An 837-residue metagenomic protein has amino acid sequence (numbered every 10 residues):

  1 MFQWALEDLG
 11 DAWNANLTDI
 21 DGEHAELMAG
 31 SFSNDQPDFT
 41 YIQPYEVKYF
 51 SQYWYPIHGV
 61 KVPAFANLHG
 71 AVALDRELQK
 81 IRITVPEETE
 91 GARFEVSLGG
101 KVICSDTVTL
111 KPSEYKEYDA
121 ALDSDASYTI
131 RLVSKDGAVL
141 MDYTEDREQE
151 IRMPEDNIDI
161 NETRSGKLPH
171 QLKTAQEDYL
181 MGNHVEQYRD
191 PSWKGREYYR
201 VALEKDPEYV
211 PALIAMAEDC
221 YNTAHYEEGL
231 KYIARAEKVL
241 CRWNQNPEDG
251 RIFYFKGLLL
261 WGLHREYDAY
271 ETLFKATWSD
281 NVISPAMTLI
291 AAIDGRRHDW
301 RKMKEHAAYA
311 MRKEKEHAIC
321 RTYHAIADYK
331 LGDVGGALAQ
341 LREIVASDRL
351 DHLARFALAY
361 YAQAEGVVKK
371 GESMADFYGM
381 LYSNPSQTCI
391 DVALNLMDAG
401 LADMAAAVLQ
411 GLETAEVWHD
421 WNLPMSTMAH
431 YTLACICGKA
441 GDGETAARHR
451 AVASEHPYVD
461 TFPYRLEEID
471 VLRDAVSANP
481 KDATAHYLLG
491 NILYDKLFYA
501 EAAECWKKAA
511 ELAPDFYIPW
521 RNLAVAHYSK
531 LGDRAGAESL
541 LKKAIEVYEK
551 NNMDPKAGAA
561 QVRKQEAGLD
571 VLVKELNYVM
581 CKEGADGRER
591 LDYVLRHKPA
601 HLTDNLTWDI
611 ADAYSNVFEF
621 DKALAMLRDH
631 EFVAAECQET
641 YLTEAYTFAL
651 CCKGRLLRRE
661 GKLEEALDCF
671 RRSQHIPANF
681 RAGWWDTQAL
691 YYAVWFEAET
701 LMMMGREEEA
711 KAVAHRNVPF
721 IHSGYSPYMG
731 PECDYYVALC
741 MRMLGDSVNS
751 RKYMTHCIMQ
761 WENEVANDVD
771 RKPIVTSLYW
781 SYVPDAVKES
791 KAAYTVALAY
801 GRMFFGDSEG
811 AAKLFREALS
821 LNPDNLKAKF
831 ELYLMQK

Functional and structural regions predicted by a protein language model:
M1-V47, Y55: A contiguous, surface-exposed recognition patch within enzymatic or periplasmic domains that forms
F65-K173, A354, C435, K439-R465 (+2 more regions): Long, contiguous interaction/recruitment modules in multidomain scaffold/adaptor proteins
N183-H184, E218, L258, A292 (+13 more regions): Residue-level recognition of tetratricopeptide repeat
G195, G229, A269, M303 (+13 more regions): Single-residue signature of alpha-solenoid repeat helices
Y199, I233, L273, A307 (+13 more regions): Hydrophobic/aromatic packing residues within the alpha-helices of TPR/SEL1-like helical repeat arrays
Y209, W243, D249, I283 (+16 more regions): Residue-level recognition of tetratricopeptide repeat
A212, N246, I252, A286 (+16 more regions): TPR alpha-solenoid repeat register
